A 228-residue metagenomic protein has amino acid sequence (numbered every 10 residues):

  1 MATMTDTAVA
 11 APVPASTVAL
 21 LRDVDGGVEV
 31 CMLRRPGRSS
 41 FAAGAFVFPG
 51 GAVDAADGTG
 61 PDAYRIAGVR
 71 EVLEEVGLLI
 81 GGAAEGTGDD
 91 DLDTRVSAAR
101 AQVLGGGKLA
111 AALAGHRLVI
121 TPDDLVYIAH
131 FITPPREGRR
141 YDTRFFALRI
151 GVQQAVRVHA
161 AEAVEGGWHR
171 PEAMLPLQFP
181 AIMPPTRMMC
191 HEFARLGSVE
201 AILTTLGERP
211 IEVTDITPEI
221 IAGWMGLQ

Functional and structural regions predicted by a protein language model:
M1-Q228: N-terminal leader/linker segments that precede catalytic domains of diphosphate-processing enzymes
